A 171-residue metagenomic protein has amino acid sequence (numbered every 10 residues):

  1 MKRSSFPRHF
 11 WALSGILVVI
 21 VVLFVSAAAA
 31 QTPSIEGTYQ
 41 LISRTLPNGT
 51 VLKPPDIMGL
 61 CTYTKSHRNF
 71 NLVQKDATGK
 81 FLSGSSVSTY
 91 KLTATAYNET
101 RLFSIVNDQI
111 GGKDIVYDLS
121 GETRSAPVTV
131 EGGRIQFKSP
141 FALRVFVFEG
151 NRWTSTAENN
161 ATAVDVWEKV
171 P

Functional and structural regions predicted by a protein language model:
M1-R8: N-terminal secretory signal peptides that target proteins for export/translocation
R8-H9, V18, A30: Low-complexity, intrinsically disordered segments with a bias for serine/threonine
A12-V25: Bacterial N-terminal signal peptides
V22-S85, K91-P171: Lipid interaction determinants
